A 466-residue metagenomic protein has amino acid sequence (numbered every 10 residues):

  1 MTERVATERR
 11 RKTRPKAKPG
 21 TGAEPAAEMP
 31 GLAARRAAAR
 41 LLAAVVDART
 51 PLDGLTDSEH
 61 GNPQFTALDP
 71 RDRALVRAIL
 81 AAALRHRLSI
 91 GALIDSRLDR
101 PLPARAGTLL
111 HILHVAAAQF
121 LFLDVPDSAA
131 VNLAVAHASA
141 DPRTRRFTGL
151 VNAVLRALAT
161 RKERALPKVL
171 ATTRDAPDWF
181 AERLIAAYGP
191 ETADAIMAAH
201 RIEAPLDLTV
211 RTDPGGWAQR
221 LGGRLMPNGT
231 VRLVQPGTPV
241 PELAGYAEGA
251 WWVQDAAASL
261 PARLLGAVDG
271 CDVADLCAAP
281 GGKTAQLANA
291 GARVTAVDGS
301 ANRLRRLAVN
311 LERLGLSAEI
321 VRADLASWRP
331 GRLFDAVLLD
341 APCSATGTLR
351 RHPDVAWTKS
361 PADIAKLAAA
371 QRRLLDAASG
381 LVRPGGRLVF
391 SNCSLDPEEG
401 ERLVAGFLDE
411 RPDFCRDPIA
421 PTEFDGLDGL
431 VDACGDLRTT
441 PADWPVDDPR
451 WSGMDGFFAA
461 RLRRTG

Functional and structural regions predicted by a protein language model:
M1-G466: S-adenosylmethionine
